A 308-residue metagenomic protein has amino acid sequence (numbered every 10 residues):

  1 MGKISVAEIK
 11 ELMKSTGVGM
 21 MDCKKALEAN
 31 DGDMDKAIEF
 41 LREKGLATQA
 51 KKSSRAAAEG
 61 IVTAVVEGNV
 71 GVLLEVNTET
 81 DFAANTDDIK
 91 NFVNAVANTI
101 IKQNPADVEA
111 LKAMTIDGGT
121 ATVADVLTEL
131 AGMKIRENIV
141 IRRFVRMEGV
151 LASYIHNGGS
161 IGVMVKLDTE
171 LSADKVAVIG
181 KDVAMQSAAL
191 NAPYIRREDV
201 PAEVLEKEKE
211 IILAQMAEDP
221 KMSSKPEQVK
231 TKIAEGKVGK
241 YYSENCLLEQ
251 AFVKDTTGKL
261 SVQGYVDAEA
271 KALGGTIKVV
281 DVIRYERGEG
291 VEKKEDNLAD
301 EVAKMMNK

Functional and structural regions predicted by a protein language model:
G2-K308: N-terminal assembly/interaction segments in proteins that build large macromolecular machines
